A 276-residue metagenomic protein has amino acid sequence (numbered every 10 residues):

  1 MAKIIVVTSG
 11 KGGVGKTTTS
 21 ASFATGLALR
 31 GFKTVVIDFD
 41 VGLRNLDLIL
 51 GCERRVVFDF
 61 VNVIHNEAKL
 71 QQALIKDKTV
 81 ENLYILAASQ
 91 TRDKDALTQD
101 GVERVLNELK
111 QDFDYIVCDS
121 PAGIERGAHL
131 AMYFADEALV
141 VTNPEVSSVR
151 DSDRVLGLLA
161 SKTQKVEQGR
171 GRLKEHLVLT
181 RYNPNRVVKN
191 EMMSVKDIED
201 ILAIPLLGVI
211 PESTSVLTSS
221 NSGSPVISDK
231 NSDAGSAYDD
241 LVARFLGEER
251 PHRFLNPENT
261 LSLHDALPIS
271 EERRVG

Functional and structural regions predicted by a protein language model:
I4, I85, L206-V209: Conserved beta-strand scaffold positions in the cores of enzyme catalytic domains, especially in NTP/NDP-utilizing
I4-K69, Y115: Walker A/P-loop NTP-binding active-site region of P-loop NTPases, recognizing the glycine-rich GxxxxGKT/S
S9, D38, A87-Q90, T142 (+1 more regions): Flexible glycine-/small-residue-rich
G12, V63, L86, D119 (+3 more regions): Residue-level signature of catalytic and energy-coupling elements of molecular machines, predominantly ATP/GTP-dependent
F39-Q111, S220-S222: P-loop/Walker-type NTP enzyme "switch/lid" segment
V57, Q71, Q99, E103 (+4 more regions): Amphipathic alpha-helical transducer elements in NTP-driven molecular machines
K110-Q111, Y115, P121-L207: Conserved catalytic-core segment of NTP-binding enzymes
V166-S270, R274: C-terminal lobe/tail of nucleotide-utilizing enzymes
